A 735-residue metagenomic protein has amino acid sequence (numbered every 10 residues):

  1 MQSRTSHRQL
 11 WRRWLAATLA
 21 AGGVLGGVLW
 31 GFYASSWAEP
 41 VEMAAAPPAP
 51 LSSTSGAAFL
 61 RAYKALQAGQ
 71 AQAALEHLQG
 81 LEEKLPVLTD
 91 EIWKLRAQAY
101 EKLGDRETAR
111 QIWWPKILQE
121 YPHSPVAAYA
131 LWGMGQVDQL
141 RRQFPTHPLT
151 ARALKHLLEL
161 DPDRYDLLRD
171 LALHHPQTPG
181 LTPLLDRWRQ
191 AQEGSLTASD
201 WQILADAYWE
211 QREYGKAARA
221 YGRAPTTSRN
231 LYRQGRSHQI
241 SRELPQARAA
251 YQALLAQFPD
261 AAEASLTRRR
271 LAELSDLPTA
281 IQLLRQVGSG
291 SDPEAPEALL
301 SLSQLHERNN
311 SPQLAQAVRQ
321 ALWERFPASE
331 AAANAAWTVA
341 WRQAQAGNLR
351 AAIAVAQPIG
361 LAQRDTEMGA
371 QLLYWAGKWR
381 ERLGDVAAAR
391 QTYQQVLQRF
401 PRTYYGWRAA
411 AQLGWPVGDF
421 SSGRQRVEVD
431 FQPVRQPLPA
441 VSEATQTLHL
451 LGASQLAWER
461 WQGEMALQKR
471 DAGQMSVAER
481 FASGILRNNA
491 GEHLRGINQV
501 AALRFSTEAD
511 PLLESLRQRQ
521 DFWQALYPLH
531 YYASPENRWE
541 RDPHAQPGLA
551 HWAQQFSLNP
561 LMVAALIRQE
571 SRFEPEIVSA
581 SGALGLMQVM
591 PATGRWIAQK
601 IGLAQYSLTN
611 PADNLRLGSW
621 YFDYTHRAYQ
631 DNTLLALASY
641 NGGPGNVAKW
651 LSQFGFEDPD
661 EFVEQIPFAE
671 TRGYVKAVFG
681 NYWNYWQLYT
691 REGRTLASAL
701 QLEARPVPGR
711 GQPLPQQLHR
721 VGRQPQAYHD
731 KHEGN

Functional and structural regions predicted by a protein language model:
Q2-T5, Q9-P50, T54-L584, Q588 (+4 more regions): Cell-wall glycan-active module
Y606-N610, Y629-A636: Short, charged, surface-exposed loops that flank catalytic or proteolytic processing sites
